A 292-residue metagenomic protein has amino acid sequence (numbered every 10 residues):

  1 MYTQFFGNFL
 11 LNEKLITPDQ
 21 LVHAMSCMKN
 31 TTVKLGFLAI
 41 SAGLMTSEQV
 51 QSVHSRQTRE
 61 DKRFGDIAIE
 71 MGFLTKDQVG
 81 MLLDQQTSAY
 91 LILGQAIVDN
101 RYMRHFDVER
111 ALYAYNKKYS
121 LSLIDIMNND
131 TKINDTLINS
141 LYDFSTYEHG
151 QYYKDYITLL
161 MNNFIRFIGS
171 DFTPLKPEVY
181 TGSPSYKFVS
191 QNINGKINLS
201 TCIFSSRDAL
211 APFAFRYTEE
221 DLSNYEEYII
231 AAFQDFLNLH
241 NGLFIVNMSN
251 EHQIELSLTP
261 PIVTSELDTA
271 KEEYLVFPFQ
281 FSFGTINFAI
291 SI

Functional and structural regions predicted by a protein language model:
M1-S145, N162, R166, D208 (+4 more regions): Non-catalytic accessory regions
T3, H149, Y153-I157, I229 (+2 more regions): Generic structural signal for well-ordered, non-membrane alpha-helical segments in soluble metabolic enzymes
R104-H105, K118, N128-Y217, L222-E226 (+1 more regions): N-terminal intrinsically disordered, cationic/polar leader segments that include organellar targeting peptides
E219-N238, I245, S249-Q253: Conserved helix-adjacent loop modules within structured domains
